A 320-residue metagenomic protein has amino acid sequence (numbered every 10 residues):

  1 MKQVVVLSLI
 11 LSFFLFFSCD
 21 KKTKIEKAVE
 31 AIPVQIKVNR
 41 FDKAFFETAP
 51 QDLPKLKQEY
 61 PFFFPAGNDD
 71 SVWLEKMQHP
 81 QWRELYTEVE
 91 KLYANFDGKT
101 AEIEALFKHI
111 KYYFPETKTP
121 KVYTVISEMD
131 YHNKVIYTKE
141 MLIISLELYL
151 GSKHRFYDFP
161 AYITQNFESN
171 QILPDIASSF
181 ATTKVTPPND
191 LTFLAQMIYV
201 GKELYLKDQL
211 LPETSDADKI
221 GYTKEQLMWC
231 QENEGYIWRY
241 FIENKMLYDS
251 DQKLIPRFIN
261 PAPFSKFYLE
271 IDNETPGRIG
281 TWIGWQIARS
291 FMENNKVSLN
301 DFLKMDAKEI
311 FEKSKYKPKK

Functional and structural regions predicted by a protein language model:
K2-I10: Sec-dependent signal peptide recognition, specifically the positively charged N-region followed immediately by
L15-S18: C-terminal motif of bacterial Sec signal peptides marking the signal peptidase cleavage site
D20-L85: N-terminal mature-domain "stem" immediately C-terminal to a signal peptide or N-terminal signal-anchor/transmembrane
V38, E104-F107, E203, K207 (+2 more regions): Extracytoplasmic/secreted envelope proteins and their assembly/folding machinery, especially bacterial periplasmic
F46, P61, P65, K111-P115 (+3 more regions): Sec-exported extracytoplasmic/periplasmic mature domains
W82-C230, N300, K304-A307: Acidic/His-rich structured neighborhood in mature extracellular/periplasmic domains
Y205-F267: Acidic/His/Gly-enriched intrinsically disordered linker/tail segments that often contain short helix/coil "MoRF-like"
D251-K320: C-terminal soluble interaction/assembly domains
